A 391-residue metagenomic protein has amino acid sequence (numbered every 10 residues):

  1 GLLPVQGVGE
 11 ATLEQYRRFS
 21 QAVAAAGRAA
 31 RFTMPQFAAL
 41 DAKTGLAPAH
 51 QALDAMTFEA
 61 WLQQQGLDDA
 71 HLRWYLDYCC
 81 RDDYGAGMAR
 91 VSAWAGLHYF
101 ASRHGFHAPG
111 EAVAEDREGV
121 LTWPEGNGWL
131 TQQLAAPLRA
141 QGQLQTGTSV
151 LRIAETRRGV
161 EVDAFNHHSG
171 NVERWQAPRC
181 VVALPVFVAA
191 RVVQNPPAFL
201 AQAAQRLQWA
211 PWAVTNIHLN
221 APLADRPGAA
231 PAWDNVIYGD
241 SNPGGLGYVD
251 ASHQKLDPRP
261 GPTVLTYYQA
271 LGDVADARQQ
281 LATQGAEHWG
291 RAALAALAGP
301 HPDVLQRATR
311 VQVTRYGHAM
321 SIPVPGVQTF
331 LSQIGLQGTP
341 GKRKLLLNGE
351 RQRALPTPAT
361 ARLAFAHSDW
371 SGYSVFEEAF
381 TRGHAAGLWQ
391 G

Functional and structural regions predicted by a protein language model:
G1-F32, P48: Dinucleotide-binding Rossmann-like beta1-alpha1 core, especially the glycine-rich loop that anchors the ADP
G1-T12, P137-L144, L151-E161: Feature captures the FAD/FMN-dependent oxidoreductase FAD-binding
Q6, G159, F165, H218-L219 (+1 more regions): Conserved flavin/dinucleotide-binding core of flavoenzymes
A24, R28, P35-S149, G159: Active-site/ligand-binding neighborhood in enzyme catalytic cores
K43-Q51, D116-P124, L200-Q208, V274-E287 (+1 more regions): Active-site rim elements
L46-H50, T57-H71, C80, R174 (+3 more regions): Rossmann-like dinucleotide-binding core of oxidoreductases
A55, E59-W61, Q65-L67, L72 (+7 more regions): Conserved beta-strand->loop/alpha-helix structural units within folded catalytic cores of enzymes with alpha/beta
T148-A232: Central helical "cap/lid" subdomain
